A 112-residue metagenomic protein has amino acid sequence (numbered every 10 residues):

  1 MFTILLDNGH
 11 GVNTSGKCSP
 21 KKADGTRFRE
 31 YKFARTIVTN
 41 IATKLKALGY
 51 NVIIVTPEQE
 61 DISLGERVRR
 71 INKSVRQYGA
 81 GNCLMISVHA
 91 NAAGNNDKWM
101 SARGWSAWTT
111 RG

Functional and structural regions predicted by a protein language model:
M1, A80-N82: A general structural motif
M1-V68, S101-R103: Active-site histidine-acidic residue metal-binding/catalytic motifs, centered on HxH/HExxH-like signatures
H10-V12, A90-A93: Short glycine-rich anion-binding loops that position phosphate/pyrophosphate groups of nucleotides and phosphorylated
K44-A47, H89, T110-G112: Polar, enzyme-active/binding microenvironments
L64-A80, A102, T109: Mature extracellular/periplasmic domains of secretome proteins
G94-R111: Active-site-adjacent substrate-recognition loops and nearby beta-strands within hydrolase catalytic domains
